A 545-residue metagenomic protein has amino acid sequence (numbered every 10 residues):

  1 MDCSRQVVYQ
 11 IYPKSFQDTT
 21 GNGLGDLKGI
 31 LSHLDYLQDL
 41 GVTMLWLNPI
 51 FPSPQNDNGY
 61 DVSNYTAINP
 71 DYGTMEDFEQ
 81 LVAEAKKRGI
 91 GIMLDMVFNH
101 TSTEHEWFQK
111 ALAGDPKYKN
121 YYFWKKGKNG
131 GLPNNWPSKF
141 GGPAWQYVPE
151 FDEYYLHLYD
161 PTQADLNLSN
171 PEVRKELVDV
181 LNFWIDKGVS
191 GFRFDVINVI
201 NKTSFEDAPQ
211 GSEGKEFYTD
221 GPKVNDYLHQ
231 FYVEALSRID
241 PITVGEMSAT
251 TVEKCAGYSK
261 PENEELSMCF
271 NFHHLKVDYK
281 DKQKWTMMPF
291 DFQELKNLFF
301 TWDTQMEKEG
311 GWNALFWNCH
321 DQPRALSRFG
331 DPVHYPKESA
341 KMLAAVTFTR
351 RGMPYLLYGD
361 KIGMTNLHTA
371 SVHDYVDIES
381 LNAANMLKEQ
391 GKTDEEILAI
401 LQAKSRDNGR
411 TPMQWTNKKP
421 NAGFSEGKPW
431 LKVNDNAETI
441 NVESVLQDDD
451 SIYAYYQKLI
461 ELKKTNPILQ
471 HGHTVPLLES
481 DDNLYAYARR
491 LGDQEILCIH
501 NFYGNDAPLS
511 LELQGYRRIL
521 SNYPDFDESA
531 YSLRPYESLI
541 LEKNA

Functional and structural regions predicted by a protein language model:
M1-N182, D186, V199-E253, Y258-P261 (+1 more regions): Acidic/aromatic-lined carbohydrate-recognition and catalytic surfaces of CAZymes acting on diverse glycans
D2-S4, D226-R238, I242, A249 (+6 more regions): Loop/helix patches that line or flank the sugar-binding groove of alpha-linked glycan CAZymes
L45, F192-F194: Hydrophobic residues within beta-strands of alpha/beta enzymes
A164-R174, Y218, A325-E338, T439-D450: Active-site rim elements
D506-Y523: Beta-strand-rich binding/interaction modules
D527-A545: C-terminal beta-strand-rich structural cap/linker in extracellular carbohydrate-active enzymes
